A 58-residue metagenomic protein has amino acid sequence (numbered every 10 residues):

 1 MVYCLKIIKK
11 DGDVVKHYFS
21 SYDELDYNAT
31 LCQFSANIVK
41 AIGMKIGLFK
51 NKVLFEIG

Functional and structural regions predicted by a protein language model:
M1-V14, I42, I46: Short aromatic-glycine-(Arg/Gly/Cys) micro-motifs in beta-strand/loop hairpins
C4, D13-V14, N28, N37 (+1 more regions): A general secondary-structure boundary signal
L5-I7, F19, L25, I38-A41: Hydrophobic beta-strand residues in large extracellular and virion-surface proteins
G12-D26, C32: A short, exposed loop/beta-hairpin motif centered on an aromatic-Gly-Thr core
C32-G58: Short, mixed-charge low-complexity intrinsically disordered segments
